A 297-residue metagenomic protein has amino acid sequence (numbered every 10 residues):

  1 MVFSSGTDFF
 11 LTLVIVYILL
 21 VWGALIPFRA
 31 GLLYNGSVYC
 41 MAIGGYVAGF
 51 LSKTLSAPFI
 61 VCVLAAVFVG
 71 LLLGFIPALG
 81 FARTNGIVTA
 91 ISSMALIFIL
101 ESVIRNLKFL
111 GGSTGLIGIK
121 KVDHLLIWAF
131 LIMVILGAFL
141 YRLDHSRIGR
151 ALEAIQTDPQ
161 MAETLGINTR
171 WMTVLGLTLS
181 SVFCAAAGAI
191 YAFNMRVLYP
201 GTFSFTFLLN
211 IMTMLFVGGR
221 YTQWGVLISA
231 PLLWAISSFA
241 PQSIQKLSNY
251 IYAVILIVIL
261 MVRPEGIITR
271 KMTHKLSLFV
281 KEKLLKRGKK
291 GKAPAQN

Functional and structural regions predicted by a protein language model:
M1-N297: Transmembrane alpha-helices and adjacent helix-loop boundaries
